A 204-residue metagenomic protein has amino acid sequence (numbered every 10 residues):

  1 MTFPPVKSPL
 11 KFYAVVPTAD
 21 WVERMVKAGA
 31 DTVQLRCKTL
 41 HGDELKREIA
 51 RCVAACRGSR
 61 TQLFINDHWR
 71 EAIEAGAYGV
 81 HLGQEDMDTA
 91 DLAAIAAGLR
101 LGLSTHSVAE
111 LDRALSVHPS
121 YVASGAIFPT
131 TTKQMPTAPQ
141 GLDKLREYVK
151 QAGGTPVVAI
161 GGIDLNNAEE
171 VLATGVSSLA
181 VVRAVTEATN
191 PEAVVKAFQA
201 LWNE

Functional and structural regions predicted by a protein language model:
M1-T89, A93-Y121, D143, E147 (+4 more regions): Conserved N-terminal beta1-alpha1 strand-loop-helix module at the mouth
F128-T130: A short, flexible beta-alpha/helix-coil linker loop
T132-Q134: Glycine/threonine-rich flexible loop motifs
P139: Short alpha-helical segments enriched in small residues
V181: C-terminal binding/interaction regions
